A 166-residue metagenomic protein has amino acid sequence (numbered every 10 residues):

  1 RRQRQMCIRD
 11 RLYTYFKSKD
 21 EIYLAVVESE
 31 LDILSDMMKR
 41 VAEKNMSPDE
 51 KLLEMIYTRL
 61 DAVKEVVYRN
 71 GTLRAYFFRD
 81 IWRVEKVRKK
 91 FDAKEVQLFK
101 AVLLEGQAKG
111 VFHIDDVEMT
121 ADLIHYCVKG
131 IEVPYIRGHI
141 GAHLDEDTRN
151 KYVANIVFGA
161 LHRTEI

Functional and structural regions predicted by a protein language model:
R1, V26-E30, L34, F99: Generic hydrophobic, amphipathic alpha-helix propensity
Q3-I8: Short, small-residue-biased leader/transition segments that mark boundaries at the very start of proteins
R11: Residues in the helix-turn-helix
S18-Y23: Short amphipathic alpha-helical segment with a characteristic S/N-K-E followed by hydrophobic residues
A25, S29, K39-E65, T120-I124 (+1 more regions): Hydrophobic alpha-helical connector segments
D49-E50, K90-D92, Q107-Y126, L144-T148: All-alpha amphipathic helical-bundle segments outside canonical DNA-binding/catalytic cores that form hydrophobic
L60-L98, A108: Short secondary-structure transition hinges
Q97-K109, Y126-V133, R137-I166: C-terminal peripheral helix-coil segments that are non-catalytic and often amphipathic
